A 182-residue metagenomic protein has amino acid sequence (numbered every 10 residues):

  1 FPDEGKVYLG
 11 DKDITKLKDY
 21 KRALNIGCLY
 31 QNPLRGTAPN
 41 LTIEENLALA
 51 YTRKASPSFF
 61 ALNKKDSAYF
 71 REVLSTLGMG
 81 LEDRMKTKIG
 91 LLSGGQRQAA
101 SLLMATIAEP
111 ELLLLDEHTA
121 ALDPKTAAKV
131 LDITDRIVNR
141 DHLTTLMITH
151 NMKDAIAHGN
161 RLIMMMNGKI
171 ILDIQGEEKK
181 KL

Functional and structural regions predicted by a protein language model:
G5-K12: Conserved ABC transporter NBD signature motif
D13-G27, R35, P57, N63 (+1 more regions): ABC ATPase NBD coupling module
L41-R53: Q-loop/switch helix immediately C-terminal to the Walker
A105-T106: ABC ATPase C-loop
L113-D116: Catalytic Walker B motif of ABC-type/P-loop ATPase nucleotide-binding domains
A127-R140: Helical segment within the ABC ATPase nucleotide-binding domain
T149-H150: H-loop/switch region of ABC-family ATPase nucleotide-binding domains
K169-L182: Conserved beta-strand-loop-alpha-helix hinge in the C-terminal portion of ABC ATPase nucleotide-binding domains
